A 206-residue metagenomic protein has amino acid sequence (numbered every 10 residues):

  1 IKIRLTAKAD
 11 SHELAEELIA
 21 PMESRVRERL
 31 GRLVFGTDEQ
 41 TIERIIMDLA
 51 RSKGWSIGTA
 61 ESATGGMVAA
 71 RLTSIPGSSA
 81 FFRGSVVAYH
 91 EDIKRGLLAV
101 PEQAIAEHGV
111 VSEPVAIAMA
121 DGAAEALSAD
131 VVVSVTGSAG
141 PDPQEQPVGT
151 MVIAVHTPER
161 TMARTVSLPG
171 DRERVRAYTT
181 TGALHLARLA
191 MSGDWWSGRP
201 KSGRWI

Functional and structural regions predicted by a protein language model:
I1-H12: Long amphipathic alpha-helical segments
E13-I206: Short alpha-helical segments enriched in small residues
